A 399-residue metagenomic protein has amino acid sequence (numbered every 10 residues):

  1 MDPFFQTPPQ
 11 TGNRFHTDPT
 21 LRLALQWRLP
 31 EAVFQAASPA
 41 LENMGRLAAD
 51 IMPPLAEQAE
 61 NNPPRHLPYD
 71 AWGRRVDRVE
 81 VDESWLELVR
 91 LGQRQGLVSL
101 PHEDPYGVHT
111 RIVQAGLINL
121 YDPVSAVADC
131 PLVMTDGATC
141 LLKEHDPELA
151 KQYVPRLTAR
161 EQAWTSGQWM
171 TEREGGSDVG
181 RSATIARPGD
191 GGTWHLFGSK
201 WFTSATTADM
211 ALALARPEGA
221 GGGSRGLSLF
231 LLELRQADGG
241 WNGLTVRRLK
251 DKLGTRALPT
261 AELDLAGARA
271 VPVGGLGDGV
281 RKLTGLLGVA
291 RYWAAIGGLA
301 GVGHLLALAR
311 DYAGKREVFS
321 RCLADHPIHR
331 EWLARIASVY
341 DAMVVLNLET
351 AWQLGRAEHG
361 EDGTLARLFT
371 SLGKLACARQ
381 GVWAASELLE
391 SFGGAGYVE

Functional and structural regions predicted by a protein language model:
M1-G107: Extended, charge-enriched "interface" segments that sit outside catalytic cores
P63, D70-P155, A159-Q162, S204-T206 (+2 more regions): Internal helix-loop-helix
E161-M170: A short, Trp-centered hydrophobic/proline-enriched beta-strand micro-motif
T193, F197-G243: A short core secondary-structure module
D238-G243, R247, K252, P259-A290 (+1 more regions): A glycine-rich, basic-preceded beta-loop-alpha segment at the flavin cofactor/substrate interface of flavin-utilizing
R291-A357: Extended amphipathic alpha-helical segments enriched in small hydrophobics
D341-A376, L389-E390: C-terminal helix-coil-helix/basic helical segment that borders enzyme active sites and/or dimer interfaces and provides
V382-E399: A glycine-biased, small/acidic residue-tolerant capping/turn segment at secondary-structure junctions
